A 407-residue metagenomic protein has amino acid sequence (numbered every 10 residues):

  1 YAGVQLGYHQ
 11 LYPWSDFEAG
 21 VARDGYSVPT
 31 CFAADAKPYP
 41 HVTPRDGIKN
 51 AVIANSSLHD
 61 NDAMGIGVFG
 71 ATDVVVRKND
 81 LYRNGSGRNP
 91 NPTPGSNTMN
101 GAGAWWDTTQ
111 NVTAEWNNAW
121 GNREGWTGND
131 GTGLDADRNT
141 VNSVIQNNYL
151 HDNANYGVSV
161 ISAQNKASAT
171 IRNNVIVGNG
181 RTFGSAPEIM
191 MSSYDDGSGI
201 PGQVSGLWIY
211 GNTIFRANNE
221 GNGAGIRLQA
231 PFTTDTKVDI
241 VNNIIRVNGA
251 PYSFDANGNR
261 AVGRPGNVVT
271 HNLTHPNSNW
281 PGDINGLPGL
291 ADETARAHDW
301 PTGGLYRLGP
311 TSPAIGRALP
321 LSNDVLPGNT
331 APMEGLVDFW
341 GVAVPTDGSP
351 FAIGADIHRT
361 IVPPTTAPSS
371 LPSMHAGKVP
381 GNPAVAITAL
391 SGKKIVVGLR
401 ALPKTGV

Functional and structural regions predicted by a protein language model:
Y1-P44, I48, D60-V68, P90-W106 (+5 more regions): Extracellular beta-strand/beta-solenoid scaffold signature
D46, N50-A51, S56, F69 (+13 more regions): Solenoid scaffold repeats with emphasis on beta-solenoid/beta-helix
D107, N111-G125, N129, G133-H151 (+1 more regions): Acidic, glycine-rich loop-and-beta core segments that form the ion-binding/anion-interacting portion of active sites
N147-L150, S162, S168-R307: Predominantly extracellular beta-rich ligand-binding scaffolds that present long acidic/polar faces for carbohydrate
W280-T360: C-terminal accessory segments
T365-V407: C-terminal cell-surface addressing/anchoring modules of secreted/extracellular proteins
